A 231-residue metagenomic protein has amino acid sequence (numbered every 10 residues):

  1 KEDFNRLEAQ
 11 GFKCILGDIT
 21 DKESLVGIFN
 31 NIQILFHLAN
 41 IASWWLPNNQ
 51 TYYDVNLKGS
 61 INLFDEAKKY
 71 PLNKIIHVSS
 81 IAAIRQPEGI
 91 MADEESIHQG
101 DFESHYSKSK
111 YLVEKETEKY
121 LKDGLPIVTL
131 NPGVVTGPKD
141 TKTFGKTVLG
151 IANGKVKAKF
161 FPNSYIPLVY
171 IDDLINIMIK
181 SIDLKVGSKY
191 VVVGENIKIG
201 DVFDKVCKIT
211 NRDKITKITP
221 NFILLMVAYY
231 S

Functional and structural regions predicted by a protein language model:
D3-E8, F12-K58, E66: NAD(P)H-binding glycine-rich loop region in Rossmannoid oxidoreductase-like domains and their noncatalytic homologs
T51-L57, M91-A92, F102-E114, V134 (+1 more regions): Short-chain dehydrogenase/reductase
K58-Y106: Conserved Rossmann-fold NAD(P)-dependent oxidoreductase catalytic core, especially the SDR/UDP-sugar
Q86, D101-N131: Active-site Tyr-X1-5-Lys
L112, T141-G145, F160-I182, S188: Substrate-positioning beta->alpha
L121-T129, G133-I166: NAD(P)-dependent short-chain dehydrogenase/reductase
I177-S231: Mid/C-terminal beta-alpha module of Rossmann-like enzyme folds, strongest in SDR-family dehydrogenases/epimerases
